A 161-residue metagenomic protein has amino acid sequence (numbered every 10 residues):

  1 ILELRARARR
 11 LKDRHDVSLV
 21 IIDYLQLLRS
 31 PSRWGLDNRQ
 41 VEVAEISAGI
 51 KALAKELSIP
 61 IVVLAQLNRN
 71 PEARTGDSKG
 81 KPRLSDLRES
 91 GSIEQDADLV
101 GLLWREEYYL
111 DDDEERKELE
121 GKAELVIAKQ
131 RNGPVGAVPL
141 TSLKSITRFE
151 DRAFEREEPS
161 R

Functional and structural regions predicted by a protein language model:
I1-L19, W34, A48-S58, R69-R161: C-terminal regions of RecA-like/P-loop NTPase motor modules
L25: Conserved Walker B
L28-R29, N70: Catalytic P-loop NTPase motifs of RecA-like helicase/translocase cores
R29-L36: Conserved ATPase-coupling elements of RecA-like P-loop NTPase cores
E42-S47: …and closely analogous acidic/polar surface helices at protein-protein or active-site interfaces in A-domain-like
L64-Q66: Conserved H-loop
